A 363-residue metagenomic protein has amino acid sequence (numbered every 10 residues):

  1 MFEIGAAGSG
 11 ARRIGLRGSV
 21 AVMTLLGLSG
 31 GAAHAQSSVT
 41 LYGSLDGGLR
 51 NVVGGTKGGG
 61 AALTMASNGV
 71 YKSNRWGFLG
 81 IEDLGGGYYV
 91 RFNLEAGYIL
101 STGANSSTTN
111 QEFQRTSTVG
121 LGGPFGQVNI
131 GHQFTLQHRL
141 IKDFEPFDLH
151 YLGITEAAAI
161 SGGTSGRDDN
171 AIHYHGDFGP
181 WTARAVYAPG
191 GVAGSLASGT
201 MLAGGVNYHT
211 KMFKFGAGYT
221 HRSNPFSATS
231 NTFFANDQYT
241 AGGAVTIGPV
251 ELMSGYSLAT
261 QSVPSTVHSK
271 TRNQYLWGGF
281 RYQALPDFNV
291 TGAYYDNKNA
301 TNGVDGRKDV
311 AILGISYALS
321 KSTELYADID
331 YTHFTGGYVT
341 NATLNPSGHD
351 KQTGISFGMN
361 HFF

Functional and structural regions predicted by a protein language model:
E3-V20: Bacterial N-terminal signal peptides that target proteins for export
S29-A35: Sec/Tat signal peptide C-region and signal peptidase I cleavage site
Q36-N51, L63-G190, S198, N207-K214: Outer membrane beta-barrel
V39-G47, G86, V90-L94, V128 (+10 more regions): Transmembrane beta-strands of outer-membrane beta-barrel proteins
G47-V53, A96-L100, F134-L136, P180 (+8 more regions): Transmembrane beta-strands of outer-membrane beta-barrel pores
K57-V70, S106-F113, G162-G163, A193-T200 (+5 more regions): Replace "Gram-negative outer membrane beta-barrel proteins" with "bacterial and organellar outer membrane beta-barrel
L202-A318, I329-Y331: Detector for outer-membrane/organellar transmembrane beta-barrel domains, recognizing the amphipathic beta-strand
Y317-L319, Y331, D350-F363: Outer-membrane beta-barrel "beta-signal"
